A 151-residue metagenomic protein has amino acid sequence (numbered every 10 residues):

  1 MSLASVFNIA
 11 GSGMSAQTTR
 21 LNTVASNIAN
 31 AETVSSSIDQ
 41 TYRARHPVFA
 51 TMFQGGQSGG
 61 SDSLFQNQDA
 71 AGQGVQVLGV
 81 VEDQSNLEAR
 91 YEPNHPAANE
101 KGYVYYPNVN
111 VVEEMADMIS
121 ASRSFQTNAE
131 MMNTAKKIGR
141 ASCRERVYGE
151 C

Functional and structural regions predicted by a protein language model:
M1-R144: Amphipathic alpha-helical polymerization modules
E145-C151: Positively charged, low-complexity/disordered segments
